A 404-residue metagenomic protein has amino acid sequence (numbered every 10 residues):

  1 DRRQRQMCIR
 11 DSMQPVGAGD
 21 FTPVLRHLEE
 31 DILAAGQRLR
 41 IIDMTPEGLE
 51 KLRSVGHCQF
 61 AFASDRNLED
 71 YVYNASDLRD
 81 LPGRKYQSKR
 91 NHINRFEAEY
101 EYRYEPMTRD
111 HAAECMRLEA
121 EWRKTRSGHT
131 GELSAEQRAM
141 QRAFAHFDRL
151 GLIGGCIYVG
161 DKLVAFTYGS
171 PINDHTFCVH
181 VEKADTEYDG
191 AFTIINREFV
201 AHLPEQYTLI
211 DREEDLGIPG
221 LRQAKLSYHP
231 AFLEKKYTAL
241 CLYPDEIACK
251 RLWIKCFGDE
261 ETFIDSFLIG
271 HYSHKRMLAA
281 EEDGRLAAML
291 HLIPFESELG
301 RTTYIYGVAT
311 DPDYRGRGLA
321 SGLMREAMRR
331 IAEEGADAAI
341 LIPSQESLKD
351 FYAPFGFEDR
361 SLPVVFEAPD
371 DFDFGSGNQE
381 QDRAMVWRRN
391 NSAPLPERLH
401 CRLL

Functional and structural regions predicted by a protein language model:
R2-I9: Short, small-residue-biased leader/transition segments that mark boundaries at the very start of proteins
R10, P171-V179, F295-I305, R315: A conserved beta-turn-beta hairpin within the catalytic core of GNAT-like acetyltransferases that forms part
S12-F21, H180-D189, I305-R315: A short, internal acetyl-CoA/4′-phosphopantetheine-binding micro-motif in the GNAT/acyltransferase core
D20-E30, Y188-A201, T310, G316-R329: Conserved acetyl-CoA-binding loop-helix of GNAT-fold acetyltransferases
A35-T45, E205-E213, M324, I331-S344: Conserved GNAT acetyl-CoA-binding A-motif
G48-F62, N91, L216-L233, E333-A338 (+1 more regions): Conserved active-site alpha-helix within GNAT-family acetyltransferase domains
A63-Y71, A231-L242, I340-I342, A353 (+1 more regions): Conserved catalytic-core motifs of GNAT/GCN5-like acyltransferases
P82-A139, L240-M289, G300, Y304 (+2 more regions): Short amphipathic alpha-helix that is part of the acyltransferase structural core
